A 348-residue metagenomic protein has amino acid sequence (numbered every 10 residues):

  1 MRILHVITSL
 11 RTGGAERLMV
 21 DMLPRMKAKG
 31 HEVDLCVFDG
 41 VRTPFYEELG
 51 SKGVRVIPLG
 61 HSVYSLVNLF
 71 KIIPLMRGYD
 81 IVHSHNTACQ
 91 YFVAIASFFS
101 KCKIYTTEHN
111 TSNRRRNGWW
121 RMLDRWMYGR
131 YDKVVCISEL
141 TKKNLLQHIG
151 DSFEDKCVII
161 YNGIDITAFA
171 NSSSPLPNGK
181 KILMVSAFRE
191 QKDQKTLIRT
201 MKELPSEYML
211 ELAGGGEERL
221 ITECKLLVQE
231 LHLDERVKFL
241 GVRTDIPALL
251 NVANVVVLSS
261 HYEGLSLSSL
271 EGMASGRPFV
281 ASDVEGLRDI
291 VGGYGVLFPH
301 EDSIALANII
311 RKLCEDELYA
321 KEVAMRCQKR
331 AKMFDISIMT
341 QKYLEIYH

Functional and structural regions predicted by a protein language model:
H5-L66, K156, E218-R219: N-terminal strand-loop element at the rim of the active site of nucleotide-sugar-dependent glycosyltransferases
G13-P24, K180, M184-E203, T222-E223 (+2 more regions): A conserved mid-protein helix/loop that constitutes part of the nucleotide-sugar donor-binding site
L35-T43, I164, V185, M209-E223: Glycosyltransferase donor-sugar binding loop
S84-F92, E108: Short His-centered aromatic/hydrophobic patch
K143-H148, D155-G179, R189: Acidic anion/phosphate-binding donor-loop and adjacent secondary structure in glycosyltransferase catalytic cores
K225-G241: Nucleotide-activated donor-binding/catalytic signature segment of Leloir-type glycosyltransferases, i.e., the conserved
V242, H261: Aromatic "clamp/platform" in nucleotide-sugar-dependent glycosyltransferases that forms part of the donor/acceptor
A281, V296-S303, K312-E317: Conserved acidic donor-binding segment of nucleotide-sugar-dependent glycosyltransferases
